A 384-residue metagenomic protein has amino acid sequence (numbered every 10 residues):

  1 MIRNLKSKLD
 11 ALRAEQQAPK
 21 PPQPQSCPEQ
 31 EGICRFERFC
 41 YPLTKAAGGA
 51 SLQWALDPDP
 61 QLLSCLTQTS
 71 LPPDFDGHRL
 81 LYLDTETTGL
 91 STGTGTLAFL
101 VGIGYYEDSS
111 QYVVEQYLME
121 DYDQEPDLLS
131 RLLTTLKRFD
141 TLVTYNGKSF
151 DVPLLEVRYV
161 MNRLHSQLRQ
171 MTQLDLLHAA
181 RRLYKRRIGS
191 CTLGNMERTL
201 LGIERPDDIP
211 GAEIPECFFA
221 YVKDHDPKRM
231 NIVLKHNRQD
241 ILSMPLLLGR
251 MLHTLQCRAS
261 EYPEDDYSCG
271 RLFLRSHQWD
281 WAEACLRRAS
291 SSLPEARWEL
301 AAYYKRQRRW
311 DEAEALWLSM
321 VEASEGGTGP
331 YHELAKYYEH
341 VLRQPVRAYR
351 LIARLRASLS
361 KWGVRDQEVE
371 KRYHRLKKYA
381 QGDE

Functional and structural regions predicted by a protein language model:
M1-G77: N-terminal accessory regions of nucleic-acid-interacting proteins
Q68-T141: Conserved RNase H-like, two-metal-ion catalytic cores of nucleic-acid enzymes
S110-N195, T199: Conserved DEDDh/DEDDy metal-dependent 3′-5′ exonuclease domain
R182, R186-E261, D266-Y267: Acidic, Mg2+-coordinating catalytic module of metal-dependent nucleases/exonucleases that use a two-metal-ion mechanism
C269, E299-L300, Y304, L334 (+3 more regions): Structural register within alpha-helical repeat arrays
F273, Y304, Y338-E339, K377: Residue at a conserved register position within TPR or TPR-like alpha-solenoid repeats
S276, Q307, V341-L342, A380: Structural motif corresponding to the intra-repeat A-B loop/turn of tetratricopeptide repeats
